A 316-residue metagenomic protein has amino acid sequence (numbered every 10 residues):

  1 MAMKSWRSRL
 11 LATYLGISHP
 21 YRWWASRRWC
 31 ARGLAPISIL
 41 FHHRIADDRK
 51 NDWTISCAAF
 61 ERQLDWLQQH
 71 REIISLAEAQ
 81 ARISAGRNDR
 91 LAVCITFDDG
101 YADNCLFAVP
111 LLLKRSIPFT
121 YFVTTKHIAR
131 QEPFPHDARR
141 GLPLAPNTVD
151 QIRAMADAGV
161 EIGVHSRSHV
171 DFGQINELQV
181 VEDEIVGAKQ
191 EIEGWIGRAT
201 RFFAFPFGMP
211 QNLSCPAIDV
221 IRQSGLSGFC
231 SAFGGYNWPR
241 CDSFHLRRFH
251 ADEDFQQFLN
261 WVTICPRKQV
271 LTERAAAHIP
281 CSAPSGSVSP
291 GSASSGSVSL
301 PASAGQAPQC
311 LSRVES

Functional and structural regions predicted by a protein language model:
A2-T96, D103, Q174-G286, G291-S316: C-terminal active-site subregion of NodB/CE4 polysaccharide deacetylases
L34, Q68, P110-I117, N147-G163 (+1 more regions): Acidic (Asp/Glu)-rich catalytic clusters
L40-I45, T124-T125, V164-R167: Short loop/turn segments at strand-loop or loop-helix junctions that form parts of catalytic or ligand-binding pockets
R49, R130-P143, H169-L178: Surface-exposed cleft-lining segments at the edges of enzyme active sites
T96-F97, G163: Generic enzyme active-site microenvironment
S116-D137: A short, conserved beta-to-alpha structural element at the edge of catalytic cores that scaffolds binding
N147-I152, A156-D183, G187: Histidine/lysine/aspartate-rich catalytic loop segments that bind and position anionic ligands
